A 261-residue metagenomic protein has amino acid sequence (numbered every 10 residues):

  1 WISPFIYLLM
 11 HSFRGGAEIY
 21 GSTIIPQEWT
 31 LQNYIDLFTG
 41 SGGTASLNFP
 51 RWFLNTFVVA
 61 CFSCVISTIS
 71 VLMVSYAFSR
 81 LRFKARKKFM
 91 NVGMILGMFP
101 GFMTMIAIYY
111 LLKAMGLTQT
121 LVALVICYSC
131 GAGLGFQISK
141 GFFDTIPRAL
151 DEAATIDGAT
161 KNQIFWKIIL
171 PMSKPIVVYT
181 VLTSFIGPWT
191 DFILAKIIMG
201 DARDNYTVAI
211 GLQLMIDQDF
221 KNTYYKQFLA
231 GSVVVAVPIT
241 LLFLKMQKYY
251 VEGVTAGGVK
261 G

Functional and structural regions predicted by a protein language model:
W1-G261: A hydrophobic, multi-pass inner-membrane permease signature
